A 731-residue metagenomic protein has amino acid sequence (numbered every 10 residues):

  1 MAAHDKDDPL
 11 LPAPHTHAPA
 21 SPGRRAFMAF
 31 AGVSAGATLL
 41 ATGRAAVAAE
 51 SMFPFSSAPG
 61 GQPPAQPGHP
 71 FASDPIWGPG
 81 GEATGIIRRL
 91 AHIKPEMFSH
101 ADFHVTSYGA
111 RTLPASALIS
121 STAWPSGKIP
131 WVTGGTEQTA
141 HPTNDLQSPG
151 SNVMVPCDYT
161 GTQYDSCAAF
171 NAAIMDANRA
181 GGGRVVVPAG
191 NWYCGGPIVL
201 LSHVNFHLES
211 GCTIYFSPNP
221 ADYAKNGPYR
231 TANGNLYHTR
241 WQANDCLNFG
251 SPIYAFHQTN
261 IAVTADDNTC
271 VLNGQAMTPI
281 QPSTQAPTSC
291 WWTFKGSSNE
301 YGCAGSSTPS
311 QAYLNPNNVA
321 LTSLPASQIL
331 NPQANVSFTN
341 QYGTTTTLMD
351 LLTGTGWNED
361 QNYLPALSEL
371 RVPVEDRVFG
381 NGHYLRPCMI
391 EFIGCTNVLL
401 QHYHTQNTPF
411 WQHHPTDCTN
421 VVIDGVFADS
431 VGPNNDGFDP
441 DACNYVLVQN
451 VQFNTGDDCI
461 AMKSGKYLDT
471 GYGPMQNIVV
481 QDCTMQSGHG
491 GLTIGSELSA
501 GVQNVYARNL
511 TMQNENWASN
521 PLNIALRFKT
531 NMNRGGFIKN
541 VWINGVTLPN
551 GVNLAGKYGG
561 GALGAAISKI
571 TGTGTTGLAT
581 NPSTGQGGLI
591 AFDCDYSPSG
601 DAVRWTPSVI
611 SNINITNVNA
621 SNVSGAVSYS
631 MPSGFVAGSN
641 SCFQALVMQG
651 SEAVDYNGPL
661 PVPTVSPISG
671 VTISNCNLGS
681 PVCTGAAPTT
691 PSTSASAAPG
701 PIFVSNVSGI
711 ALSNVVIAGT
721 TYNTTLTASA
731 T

Functional and structural regions predicted by a protein language model:
A2-T16, G23-P197, L201-N205, E209-I393 (+9 more regions): Extracellular "leader-to-stem" segments immediately downstream of a signal peptide or signal-anchor in secreted/lumenal
S21, R179, L200, L208 (+21 more regions): Residue-level signal for WD-repeat beta-propeller blades
T160, R377-F379, D436-G437, D469-T470 (+2 more regions): Outer-membrane beta-barrel domain signature
I174-D176, Y193-L201, W411-D417, N450 (+3 more regions): Short, T/G/N/S-enriched strand-turn elements that build extracellular solenoid repeat scaffolds
C194-P197, S217-N219, Q275-P279, T408-P415 (+11 more regions): Short glycine/acidic-rich loop motifs that flank beta-strands on beta-rich extracellular proteins
S210-G211, T259-C270, T396-Q406, T419-S430 (+10 more regions): Right-handed parallel beta-helix
G465, G495-E497, N531, D595: Active-site beta-loop-alpha junctions enriched in small/polar residues
N533-Y722: Gly/Ser/Thr/Ala-enriched C-terminal appendages of enzymes
